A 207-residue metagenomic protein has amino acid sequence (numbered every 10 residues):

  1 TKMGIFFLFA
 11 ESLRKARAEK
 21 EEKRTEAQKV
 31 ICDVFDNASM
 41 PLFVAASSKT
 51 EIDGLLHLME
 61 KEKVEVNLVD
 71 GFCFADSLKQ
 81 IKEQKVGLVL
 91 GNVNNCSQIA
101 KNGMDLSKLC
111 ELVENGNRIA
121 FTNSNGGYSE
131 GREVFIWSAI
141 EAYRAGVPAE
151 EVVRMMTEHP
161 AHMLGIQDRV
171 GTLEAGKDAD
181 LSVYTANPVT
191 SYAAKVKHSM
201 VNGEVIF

Functional and structural regions predicted by a protein language model:
T1-V66: Polyanionic/metal-chelating signatures
V30, E51, D76-L78, K108 (+1 more regions): Short acidic active-site motifs
P41, N92-N94, K101-T190: His/Asp/Glu-enriched, well-ordered alpha-helical/loop segment that forms or immediately abuts the divalent-metal
F43-S47, E65-F74, V93-I99: Catalytic beta/alpha-barrel core
K49-E51, F72-D76, H159-P160: Short acidic loop-to-helix transition motifs that present clustered carboxylates
M59-V66, K82-V89, N115-R118: Glycine-enriched alpha-helix->loop->beta-strand junction motifs that scaffold or abut catalytic
C73-E83, D105: Active-site-adjacent beta->alpha loops and helix N-cap segments on the catalytic face of soluble alpha/beta enzymes
